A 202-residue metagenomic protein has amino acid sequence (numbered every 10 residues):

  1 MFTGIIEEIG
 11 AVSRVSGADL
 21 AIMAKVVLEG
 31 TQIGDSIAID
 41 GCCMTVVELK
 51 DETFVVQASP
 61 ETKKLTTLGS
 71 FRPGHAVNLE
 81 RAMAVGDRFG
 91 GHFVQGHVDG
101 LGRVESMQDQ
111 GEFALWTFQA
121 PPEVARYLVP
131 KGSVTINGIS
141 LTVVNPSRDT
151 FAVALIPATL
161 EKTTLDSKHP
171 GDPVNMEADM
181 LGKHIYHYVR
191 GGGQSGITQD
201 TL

Functional and structural regions predicted by a protein language model:
M1-L202: Conserved loop->alpha-helix
